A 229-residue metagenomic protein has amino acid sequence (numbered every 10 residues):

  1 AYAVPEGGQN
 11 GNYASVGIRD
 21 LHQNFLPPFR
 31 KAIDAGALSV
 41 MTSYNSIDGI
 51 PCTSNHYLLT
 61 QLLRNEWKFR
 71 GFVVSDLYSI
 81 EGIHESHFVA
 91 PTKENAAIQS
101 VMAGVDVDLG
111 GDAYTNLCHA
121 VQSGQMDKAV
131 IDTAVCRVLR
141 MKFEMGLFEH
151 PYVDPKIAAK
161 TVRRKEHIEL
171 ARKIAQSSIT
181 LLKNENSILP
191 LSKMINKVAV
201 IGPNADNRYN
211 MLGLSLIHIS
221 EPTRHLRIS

Functional and structural regions predicted by a protein language model:
A1-S220, R224, S229: Glycoside hydrolase catalytic-domain context in secreted enzymes
